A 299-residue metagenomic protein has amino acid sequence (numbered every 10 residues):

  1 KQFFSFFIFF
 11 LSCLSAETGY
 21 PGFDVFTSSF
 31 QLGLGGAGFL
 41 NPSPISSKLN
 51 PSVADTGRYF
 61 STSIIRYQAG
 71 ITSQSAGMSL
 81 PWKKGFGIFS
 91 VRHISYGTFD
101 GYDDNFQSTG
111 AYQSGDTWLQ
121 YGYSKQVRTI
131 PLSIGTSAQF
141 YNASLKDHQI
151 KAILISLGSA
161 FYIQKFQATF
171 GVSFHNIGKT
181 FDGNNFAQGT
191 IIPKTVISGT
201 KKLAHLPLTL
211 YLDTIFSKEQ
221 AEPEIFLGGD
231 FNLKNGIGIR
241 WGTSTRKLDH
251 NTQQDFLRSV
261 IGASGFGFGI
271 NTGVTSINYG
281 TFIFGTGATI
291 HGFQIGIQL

Functional and structural regions predicted by a protein language model:
Q2-S12: Sec-dependent N-terminal signal peptides
E17-L299: Subset of outer-membrane beta-barrel
